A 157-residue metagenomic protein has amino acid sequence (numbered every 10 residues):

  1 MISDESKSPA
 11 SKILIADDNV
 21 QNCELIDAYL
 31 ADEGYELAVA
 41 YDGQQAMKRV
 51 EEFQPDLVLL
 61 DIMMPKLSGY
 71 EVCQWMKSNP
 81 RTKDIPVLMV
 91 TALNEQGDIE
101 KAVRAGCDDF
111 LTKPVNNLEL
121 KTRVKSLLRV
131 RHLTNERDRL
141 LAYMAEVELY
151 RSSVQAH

Functional and structural regions predicted by a protein language model:
M1-L14, D27, R139-H157: Non-catalytic signal-transmission and effector/linker regions of two-component phosphorelay proteins
D4-S6, V20-Q44, K48, E52: Two-component/phosphorelay signaling modules centered on CheY-like receiver
C23, L60, M64-K66, K83 (+2 more regions): The feature encodes the CheY-like receiver
F53-L59: Active-site beta3 strand of CheY-like receiver
M64, M76, V87: Receiver (REC) domain active-site loop signature in two-component systems and cognate sites in sensor histidine kinases
